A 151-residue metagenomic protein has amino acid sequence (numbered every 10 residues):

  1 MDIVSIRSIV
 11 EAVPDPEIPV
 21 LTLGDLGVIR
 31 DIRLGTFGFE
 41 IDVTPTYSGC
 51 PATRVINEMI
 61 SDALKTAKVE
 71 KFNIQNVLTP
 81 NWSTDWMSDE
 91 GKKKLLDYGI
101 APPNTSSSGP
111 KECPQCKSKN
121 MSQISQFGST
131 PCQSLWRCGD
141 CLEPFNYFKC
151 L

Functional and structural regions predicted by a protein language model:
M1-L151: Domain-level signature for proteins that mediate thiol-based redox and metal-cofactor handling
